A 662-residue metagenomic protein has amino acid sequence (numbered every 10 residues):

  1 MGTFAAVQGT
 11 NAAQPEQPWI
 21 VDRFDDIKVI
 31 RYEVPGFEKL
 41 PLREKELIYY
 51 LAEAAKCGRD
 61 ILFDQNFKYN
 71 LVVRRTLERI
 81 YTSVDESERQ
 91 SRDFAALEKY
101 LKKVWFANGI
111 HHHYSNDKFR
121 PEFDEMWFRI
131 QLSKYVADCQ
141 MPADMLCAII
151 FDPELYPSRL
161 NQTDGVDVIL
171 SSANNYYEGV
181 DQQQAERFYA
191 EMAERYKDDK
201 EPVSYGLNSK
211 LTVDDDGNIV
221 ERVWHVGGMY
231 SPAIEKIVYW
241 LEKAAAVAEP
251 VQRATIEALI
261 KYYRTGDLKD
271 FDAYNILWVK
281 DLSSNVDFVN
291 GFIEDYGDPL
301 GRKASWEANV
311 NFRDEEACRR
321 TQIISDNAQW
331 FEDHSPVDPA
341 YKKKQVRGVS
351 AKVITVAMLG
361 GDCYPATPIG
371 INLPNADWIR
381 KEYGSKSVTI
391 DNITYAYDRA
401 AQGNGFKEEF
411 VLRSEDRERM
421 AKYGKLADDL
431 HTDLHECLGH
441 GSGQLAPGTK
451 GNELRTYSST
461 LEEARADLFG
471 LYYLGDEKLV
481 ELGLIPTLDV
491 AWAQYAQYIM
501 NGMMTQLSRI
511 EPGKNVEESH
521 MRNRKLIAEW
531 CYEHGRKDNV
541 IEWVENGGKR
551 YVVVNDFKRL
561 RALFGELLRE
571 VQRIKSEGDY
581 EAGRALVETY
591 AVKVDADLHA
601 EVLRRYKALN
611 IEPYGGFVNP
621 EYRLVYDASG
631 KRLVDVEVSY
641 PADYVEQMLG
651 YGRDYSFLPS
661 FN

Functional and structural regions predicted by a protein language model:
Q14-T76: N-terminal-proximal low-complexity accessory segments that begin disordered and transition into the first
E33, L471-I574: Long, well-structured alpha-helical subdomains associated with metal-dependent extracellular/ecto-lumenal hydrolases
P41, E249, S459-D476: An active-site-proximal "capping" alpha-helix that borders the catalytic cofactor pocket
L101-K102, F106-T212, I219-E418, G424: Contiguous, non-catalytic segments that form substrate-binding/exosite surfaces or channel walls
K425-L438: Short alpha-helix carrying the canonical HExxH Zn2+-binding catalytic motif
C437-T449, Y473, E477: Catalytic Zn2+-binding segment of zinc metalloproteases
G443-A464: Post-HEXXH active-site segment of zinc metalloproteases
D556, L560-N662: Extended, compositionally biased alpha-helical segments that mediate assembly or anchoring
